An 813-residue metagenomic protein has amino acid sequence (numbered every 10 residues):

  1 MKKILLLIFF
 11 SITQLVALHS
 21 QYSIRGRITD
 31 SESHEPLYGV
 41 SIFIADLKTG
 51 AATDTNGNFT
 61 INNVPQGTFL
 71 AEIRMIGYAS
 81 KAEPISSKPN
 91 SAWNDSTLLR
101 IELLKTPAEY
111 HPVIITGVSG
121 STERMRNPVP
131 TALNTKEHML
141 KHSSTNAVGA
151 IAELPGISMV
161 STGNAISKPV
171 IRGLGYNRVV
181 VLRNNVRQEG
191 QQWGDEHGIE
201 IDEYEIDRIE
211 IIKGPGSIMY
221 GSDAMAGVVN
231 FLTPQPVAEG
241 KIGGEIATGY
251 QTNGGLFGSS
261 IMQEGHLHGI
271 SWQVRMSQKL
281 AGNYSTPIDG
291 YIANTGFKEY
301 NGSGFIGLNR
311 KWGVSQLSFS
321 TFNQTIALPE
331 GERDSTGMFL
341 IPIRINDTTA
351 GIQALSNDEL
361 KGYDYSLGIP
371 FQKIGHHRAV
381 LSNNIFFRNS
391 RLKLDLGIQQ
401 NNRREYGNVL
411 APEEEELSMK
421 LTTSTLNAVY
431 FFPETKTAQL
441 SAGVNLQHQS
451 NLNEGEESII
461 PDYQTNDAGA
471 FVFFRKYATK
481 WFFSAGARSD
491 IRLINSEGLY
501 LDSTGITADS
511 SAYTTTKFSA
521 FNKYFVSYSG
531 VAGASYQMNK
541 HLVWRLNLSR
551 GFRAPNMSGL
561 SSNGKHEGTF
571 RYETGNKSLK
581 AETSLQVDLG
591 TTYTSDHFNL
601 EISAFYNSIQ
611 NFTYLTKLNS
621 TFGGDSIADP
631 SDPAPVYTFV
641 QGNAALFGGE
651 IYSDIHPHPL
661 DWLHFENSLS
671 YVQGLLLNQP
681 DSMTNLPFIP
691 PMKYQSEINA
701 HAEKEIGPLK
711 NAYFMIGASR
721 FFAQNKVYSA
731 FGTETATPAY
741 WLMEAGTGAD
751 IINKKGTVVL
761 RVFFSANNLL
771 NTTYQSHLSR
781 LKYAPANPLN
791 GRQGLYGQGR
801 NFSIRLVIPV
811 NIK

Functional and structural regions predicted by a protein language model:
T29, V40-F43, R74-Y78, A92-L140: Short, acidic, small-residue-rich periplasmic hinge/interaction motif at the N-terminus of Gram-negative outer-membrane
N62, V186-K213: Short acidic/polar hinge/loop motifs at secondary-structure boundaries that mediate gating or recognition
D95-E102, A147-A150, A165-V170, L182 (+4 more regions): N-terminal periplasmic accessory domains that precede and gate Gram-negative outer-membrane beta-barrel machines
G190, E205-D207, I218-I288, N294-G302 (+1 more regions): Outer-membrane beta-barrel translocator/receptor signature
A281, A293, G313-I385, Q400-T423 (+3 more regions): Flexible loop and strand-edge segments within Gram-negative outer membrane beta-barrel domains
E415-V429, T574-K580, Q586, N599-H664 (+2 more regions): Outer membrane beta-barrel strand-and-loop segments of large Gram-negative receptors, especially TonB-dependent
F605-I609, S626-Q724: Gram-negative outer-membrane beta-barrel transporters
I609-N611, L615, R720-V727, A749-K813: C-terminal beta-signal and adjacent terminal beta-strands/loops of Gram-negative outer-membrane beta-barrel proteins
